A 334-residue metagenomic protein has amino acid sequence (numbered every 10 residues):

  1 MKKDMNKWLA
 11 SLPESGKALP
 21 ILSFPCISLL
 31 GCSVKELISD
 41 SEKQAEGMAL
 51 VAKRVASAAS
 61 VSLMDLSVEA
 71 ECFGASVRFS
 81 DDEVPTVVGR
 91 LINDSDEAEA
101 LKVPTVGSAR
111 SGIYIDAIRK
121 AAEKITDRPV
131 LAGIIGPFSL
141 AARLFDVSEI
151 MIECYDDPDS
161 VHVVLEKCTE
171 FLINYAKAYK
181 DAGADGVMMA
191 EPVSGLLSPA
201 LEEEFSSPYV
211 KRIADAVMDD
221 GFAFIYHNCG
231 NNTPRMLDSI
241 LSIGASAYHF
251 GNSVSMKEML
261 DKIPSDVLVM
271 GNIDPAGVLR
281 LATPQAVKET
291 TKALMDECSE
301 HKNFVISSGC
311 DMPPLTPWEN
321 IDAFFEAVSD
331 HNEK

Functional and structural regions predicted by a protein language model:
M1-C26, V34, A58, T105-K334: Active-site loop segments of alpha/beta catalytic cores
S23-S28, D65-E69: Short active-site-proximal "capping" loops at secondary-structure junctions
C26-A56, S60: Active-site-flanking structural segment that lines cofactor/substrate pockets
L63-L66, G251: Beta->alpha turn/N-cap motifs
S67-D82: Glycine-rich loop at the start of a catalytic domain that most often binds anionic cofactors/ligands
V77, L101, V278: Short clusters of hydrophobic/aromatic residues that line enzyme substrate/ligand-binding pockets
D82-K120: A gly/proline- and charged-residue-enriched helix-loop-helix capping module
